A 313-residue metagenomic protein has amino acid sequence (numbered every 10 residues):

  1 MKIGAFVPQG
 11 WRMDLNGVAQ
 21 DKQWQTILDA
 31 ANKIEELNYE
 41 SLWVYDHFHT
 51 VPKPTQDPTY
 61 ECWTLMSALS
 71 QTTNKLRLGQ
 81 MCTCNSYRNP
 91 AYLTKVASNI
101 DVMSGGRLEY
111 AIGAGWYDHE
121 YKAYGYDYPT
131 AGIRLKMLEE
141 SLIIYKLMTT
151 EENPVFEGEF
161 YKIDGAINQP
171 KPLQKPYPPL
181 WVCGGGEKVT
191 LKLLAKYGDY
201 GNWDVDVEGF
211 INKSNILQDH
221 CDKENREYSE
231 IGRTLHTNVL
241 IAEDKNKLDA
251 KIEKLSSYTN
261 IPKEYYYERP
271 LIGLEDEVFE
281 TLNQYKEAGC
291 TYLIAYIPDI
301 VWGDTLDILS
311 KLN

Functional and structural regions predicted by a protein language model:
M1-T72, P176-P178, Y296, I300-V301: N-terminal beta1-alpha1-beta2 module of alpha/beta enzyme domains
I3-V7, L42-V44, R77-Q80, L108-I112 (+4 more regions): Hydrophobic faces of well-ordered beta-strands that scaffold small-molecule active sites in alpha/beta enzyme cores
V7, G132-P172, D204-T291, I300-D307: An alpha-helical appendage that flanks or caps ligand/catalytic pockets
Q9-Q25, T83-A91, P176-G186, V239-L240 (+1 more regions): Active-site mouth loops of central-metabolism enzymes
D21-I34, L93-V96, G184-K196, A250-K254 (+1 more regions): Short, acidic/polar
I34, N38, D46, L69 (+9 more regions): Conserved, mostly hydrophobic/aromatic
T55-G79, M137-I144, M148, D307-N313: Alpha-helix-loop-beta-strand connector modules within alpha/beta enzyme cores
S86-Y197: Internal, glycine-rich beta/alpha segment that forms the wall or movable "lid" of small-molecule/cofactor binding
